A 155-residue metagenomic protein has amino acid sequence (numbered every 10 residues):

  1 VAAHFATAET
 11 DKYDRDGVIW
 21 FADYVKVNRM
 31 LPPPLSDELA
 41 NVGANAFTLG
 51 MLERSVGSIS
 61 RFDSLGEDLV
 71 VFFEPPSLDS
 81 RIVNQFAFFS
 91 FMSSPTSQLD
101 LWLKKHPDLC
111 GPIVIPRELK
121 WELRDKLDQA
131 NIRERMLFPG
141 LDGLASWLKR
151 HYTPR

Functional and structural regions predicted by a protein language model:
A3-R155: Catalytic-core elements of nucleic-acid end-processing and repair enzymes
